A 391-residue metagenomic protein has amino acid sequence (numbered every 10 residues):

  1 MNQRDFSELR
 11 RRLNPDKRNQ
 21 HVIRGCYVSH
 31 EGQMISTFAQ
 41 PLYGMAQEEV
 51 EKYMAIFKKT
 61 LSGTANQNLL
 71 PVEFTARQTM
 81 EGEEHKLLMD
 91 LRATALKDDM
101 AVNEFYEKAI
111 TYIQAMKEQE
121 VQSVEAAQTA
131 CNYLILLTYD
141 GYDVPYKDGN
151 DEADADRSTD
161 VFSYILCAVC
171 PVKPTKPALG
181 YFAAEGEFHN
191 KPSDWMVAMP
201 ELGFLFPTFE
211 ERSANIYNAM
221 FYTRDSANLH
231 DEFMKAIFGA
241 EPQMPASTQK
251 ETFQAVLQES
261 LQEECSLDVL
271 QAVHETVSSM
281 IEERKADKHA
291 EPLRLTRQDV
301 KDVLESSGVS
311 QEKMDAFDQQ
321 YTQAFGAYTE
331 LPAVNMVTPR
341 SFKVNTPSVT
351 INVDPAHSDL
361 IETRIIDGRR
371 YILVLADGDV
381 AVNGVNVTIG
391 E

Functional and structural regions predicted by a protein language model:
L9, V102-F105, I351, Y371: Short, isolated positions in well-ordered beta-strands
R12-P15, Q20: Active-site-adjacent core segments of small-molecule enzymes
K17, R24-T338: Long, hydrophobic alpha/beta structural blocks
I23, D148-N150, K235, S247 (+3 more regions): General "foldedness" signal
E291, L295-E391: C-terminal, beta-strand-rich globular interaction domains
